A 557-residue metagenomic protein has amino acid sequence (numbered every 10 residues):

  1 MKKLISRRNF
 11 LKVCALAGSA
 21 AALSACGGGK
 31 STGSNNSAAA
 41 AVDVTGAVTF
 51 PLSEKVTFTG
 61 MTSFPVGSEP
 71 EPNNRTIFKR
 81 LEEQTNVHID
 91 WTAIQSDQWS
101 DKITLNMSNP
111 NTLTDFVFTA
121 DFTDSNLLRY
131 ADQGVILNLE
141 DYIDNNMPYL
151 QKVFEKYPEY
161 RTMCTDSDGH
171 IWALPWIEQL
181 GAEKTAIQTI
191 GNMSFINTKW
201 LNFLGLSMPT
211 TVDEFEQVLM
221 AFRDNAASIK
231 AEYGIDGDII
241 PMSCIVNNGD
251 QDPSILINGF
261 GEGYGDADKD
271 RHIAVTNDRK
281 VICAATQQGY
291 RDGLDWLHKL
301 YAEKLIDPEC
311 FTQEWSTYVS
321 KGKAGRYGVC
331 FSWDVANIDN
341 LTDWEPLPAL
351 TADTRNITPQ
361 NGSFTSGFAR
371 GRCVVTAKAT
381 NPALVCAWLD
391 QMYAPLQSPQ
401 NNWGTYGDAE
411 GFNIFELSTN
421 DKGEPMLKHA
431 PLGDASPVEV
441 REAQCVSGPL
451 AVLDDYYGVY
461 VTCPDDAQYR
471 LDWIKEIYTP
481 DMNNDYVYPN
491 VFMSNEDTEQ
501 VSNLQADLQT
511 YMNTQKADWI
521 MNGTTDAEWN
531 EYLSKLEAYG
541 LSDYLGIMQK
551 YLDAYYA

Functional and structural regions predicted by a protein language model:
K2-S6, L11-E214, A226, G265-I273 (+2 more regions): Conserved N-terminal structural module of periplasmic/extracytoplasmic solute-binding proteins
V56, T62-N73, L180-F195, N202-M208 (+3 more regions): Extracytoplasmic/periplasmic substrate-binding proteins
F78, T104-L105, N111-V117, E216 (+3 more regions): Catalytic-domain carbohydrate-binding cleft regions of carbohydrate-active enzymes
H88-I94, E309, E345-L347: General small-molecule cofactor/ligand-binding pocket signal
N138-E159, L219-F222, G237-D266, V329-D339: Carboxylate/His-rich catalytic cores and anion/metal-binding grooves
E140, D168-Q251, V275-K321, V375-D408 (+1 more regions): Helix-loop-helix "hinge/cap" segment bordering the ligand-binding cleft or interdomain interface
K299-Y301, Y318-W333, T342, T351-Q444: Glycine-rich, aromatic-lined ligand/substrate-binding cores of catalytic and carbohydrate-binding domains
A387, A394-Q515, G523: Conserved small-residue motifs centered on glycine
